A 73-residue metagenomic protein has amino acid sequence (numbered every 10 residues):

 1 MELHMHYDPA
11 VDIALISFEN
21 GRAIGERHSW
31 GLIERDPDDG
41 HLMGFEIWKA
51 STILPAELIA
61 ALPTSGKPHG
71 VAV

Functional and structural regions predicted by a protein language model:
M1-V73: Small, basic N-terminal interaction modules of short regulatory proteins
